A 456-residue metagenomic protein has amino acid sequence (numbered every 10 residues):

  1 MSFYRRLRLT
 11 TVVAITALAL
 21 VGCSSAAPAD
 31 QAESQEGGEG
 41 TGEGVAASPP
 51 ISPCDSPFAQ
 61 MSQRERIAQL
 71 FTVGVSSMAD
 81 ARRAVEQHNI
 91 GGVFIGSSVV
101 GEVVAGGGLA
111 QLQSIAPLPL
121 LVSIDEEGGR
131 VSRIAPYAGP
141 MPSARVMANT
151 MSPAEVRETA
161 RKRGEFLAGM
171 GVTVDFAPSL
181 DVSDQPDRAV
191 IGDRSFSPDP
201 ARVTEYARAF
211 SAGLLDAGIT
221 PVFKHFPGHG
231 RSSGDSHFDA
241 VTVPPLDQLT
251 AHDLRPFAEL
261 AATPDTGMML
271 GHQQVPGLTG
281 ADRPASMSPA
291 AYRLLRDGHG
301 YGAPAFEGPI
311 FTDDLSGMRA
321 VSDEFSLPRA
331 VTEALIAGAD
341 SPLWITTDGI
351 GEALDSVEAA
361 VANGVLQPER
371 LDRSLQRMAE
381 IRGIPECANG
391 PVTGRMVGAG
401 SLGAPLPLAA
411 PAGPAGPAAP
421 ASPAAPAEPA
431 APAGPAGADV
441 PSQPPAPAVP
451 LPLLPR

Functional and structural regions predicted by a protein language model:
S2-L7, A17, C23-A84, V321-A421 (+1 more regions): Preference for extracellular/luminal or secreted protein segments
V12-G22, D125: Bacterial N-terminal signal peptides
G44, G74, G92-V100, A144-E158 (+7 more regions): Second-shell loop/turn segments in exported
M61, E65-A116: N-terminal carbohydrate-binding/catalytic regions of secreted carbohydrate-active enzymes
S62, V103-A110, E205-V365: Second-shell residues forming the walls of enzyme active-site clefts
A68-V75, G91-I95, L120-E126, V174-P178 (+5 more regions): Hydrophobic faces of well-ordered beta-strands that scaffold small-molecule active sites in alpha/beta enzyme cores
V75-E86, V156-G164, T250-P256, S326-T332: Short, acidic/polar
Q113-G139, V156-S183, V203-P227: Glycine-rich, aromatic-flanked loop segments that form ligand/cofactor-binding clefts across common enzyme folds
